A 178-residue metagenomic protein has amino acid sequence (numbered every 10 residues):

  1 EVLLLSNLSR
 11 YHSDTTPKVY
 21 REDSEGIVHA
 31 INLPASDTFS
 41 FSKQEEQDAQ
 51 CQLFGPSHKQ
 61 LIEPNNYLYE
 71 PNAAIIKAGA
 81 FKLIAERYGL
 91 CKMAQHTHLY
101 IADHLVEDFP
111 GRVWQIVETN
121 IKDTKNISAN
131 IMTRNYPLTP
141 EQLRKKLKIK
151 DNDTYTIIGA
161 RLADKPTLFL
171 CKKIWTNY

Functional and structural regions predicted by a protein language model:
E1-Y178: Class I S-adenosyl-L-methionine
